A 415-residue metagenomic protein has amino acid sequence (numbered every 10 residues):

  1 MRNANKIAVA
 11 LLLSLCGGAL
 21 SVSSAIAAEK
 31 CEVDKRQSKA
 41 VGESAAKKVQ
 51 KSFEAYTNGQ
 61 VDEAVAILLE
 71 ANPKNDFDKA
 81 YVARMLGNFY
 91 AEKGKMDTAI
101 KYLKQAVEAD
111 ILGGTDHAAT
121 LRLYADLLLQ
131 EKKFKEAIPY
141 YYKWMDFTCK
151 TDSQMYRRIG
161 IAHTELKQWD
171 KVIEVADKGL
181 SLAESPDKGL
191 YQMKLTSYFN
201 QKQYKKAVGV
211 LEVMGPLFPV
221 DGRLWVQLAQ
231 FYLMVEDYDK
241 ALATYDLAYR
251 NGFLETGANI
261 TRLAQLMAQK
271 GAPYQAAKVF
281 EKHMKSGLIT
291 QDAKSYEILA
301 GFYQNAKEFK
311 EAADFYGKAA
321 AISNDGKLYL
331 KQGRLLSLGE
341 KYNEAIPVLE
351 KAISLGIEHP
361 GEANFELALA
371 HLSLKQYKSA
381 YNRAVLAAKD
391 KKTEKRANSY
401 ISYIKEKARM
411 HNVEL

Functional and structural regions predicted by a protein language model:
R2-A119, Q130, P139, E165 (+2 more regions): N-terminal leader/linker segments that initiate helical-solenoid repeat arrays
V33-A40, L69-F77, V107-G113, Y142-K150 (+7 more regions): Solenoid-like repeat scaffolds
K51, L86, Y124, I159 (+7 more regions): Structural register within alpha-helical repeat arrays
A55, Y90, L128, H163 (+7 more regions): Residue at a conserved register position within TPR or TPR-like alpha-solenoid repeats
A293-K307, A313-G361: Alpha-helical adaptor scaffolds
